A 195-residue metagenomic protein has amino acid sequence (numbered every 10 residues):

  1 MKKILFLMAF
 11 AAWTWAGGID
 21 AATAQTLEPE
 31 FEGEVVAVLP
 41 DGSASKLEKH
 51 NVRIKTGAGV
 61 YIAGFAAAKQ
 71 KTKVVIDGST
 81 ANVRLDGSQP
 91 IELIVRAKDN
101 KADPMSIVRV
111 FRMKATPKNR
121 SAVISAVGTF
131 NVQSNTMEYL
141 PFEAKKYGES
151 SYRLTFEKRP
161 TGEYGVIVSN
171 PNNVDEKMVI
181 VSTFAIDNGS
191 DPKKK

Functional and structural regions predicted by a protein language model:
I4-W13: Sec-dependent N-terminal signal peptides
T14-A24: Boundary at the C-terminal end of the N-terminal hydrophobic targeting segment
A22-G128, N170-K195: Primarily secretory-pathway and cell-envelope proteins
D86-S88, K145-Y147, E157-R159: Surface-exposed coil/turn segments at beta-strand junctions on protein surfaces, enriched
A122-E149: Extended, solvent-exposed segments with strong compositional bias
E143-K145, R153-T155, T183-A185: Generic structural detector for well-ordered beta-strands
S150, E157-I167: A glycine-anchored, Pro-Gly-centered beta-turn/N-cap motif
